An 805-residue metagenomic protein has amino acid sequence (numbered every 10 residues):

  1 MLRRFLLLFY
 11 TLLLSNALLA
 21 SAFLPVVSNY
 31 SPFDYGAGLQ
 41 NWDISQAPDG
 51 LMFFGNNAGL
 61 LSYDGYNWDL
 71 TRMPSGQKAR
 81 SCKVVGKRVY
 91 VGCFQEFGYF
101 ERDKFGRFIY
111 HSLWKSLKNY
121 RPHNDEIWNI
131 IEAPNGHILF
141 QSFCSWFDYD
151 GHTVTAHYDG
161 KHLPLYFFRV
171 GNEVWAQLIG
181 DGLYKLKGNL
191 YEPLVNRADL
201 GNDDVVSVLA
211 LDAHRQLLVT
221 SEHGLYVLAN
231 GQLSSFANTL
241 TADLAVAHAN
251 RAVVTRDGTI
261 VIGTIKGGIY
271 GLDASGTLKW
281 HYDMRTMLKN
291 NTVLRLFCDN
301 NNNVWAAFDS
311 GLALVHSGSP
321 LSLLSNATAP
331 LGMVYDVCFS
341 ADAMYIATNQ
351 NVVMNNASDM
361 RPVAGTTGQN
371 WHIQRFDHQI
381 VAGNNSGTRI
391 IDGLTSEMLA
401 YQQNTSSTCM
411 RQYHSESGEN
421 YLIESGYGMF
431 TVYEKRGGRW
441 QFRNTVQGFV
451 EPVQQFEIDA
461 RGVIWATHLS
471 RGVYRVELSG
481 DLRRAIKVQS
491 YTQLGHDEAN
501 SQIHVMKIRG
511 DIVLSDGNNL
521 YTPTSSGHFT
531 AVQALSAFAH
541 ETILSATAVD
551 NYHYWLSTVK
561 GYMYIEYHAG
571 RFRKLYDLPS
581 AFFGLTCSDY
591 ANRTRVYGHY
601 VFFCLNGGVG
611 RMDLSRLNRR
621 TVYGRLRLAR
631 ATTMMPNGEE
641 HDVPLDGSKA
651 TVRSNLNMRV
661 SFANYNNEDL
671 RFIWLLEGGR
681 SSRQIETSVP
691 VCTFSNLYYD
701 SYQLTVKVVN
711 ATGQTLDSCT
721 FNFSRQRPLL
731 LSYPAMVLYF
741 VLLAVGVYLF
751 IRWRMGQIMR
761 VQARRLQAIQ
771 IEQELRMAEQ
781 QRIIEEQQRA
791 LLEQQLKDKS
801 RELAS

Functional and structural regions predicted by a protein language model:
M1-R727, S732-Y733, V737-I751: Carboxylate-rich, polar loop motifs that coordinate divalent cations or form catalytic acidic clusters
S322-N326, Y748-S805: Cytosolic signal-transmission helices at domain junctions
